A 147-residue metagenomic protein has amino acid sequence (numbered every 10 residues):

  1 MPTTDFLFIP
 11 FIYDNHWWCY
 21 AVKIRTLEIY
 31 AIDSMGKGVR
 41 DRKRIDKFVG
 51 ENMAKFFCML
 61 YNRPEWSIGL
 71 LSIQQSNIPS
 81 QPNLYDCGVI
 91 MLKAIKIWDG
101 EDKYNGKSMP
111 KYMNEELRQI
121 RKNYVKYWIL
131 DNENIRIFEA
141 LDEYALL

Functional and structural regions predicted by a protein language model:
M1-L147: Enzymes acting in ubiquitin/UBL processing and closely related pathways, dominated by cysteine-dependent isopeptidases
